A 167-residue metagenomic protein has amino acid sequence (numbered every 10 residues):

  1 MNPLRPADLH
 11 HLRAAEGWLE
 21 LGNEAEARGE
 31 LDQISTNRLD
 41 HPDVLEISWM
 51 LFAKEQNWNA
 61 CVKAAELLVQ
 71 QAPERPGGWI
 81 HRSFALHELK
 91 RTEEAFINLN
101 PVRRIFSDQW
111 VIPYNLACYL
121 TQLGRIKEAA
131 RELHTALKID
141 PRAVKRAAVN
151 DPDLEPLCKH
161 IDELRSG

Functional and structural regions predicted by a protein language model:
M1, D140-G167: Terminal, low-structured helical/coil segments at or just beyond the last alpha-helical repeat
P3, N37, Q71, R104-F106 (+1 more regions): Structural marker of alpha-solenoid helical repeat scaffolds
L4-K54: Alpha-helical segment of the N-proximal tetratricopeptide repeat
L9, R13, I47, H81 (+3 more regions): "A position-specific structural signal for the A-helix of alpha-solenoid helical repeats
E20-L21, K54, E88, Q122 (+1 more regions): Register position in tetratricopeptide repeats
P42-D43, P76-G77, W110-P113, K138-N150: Boundary/linker segments of alpha-helical solenoid repeat arrays
D43-V111: Alpha-helical adaptor scaffolds
T121-V144: TPR/TPR-like (Sel1-like) alpha-helical repeat modules
